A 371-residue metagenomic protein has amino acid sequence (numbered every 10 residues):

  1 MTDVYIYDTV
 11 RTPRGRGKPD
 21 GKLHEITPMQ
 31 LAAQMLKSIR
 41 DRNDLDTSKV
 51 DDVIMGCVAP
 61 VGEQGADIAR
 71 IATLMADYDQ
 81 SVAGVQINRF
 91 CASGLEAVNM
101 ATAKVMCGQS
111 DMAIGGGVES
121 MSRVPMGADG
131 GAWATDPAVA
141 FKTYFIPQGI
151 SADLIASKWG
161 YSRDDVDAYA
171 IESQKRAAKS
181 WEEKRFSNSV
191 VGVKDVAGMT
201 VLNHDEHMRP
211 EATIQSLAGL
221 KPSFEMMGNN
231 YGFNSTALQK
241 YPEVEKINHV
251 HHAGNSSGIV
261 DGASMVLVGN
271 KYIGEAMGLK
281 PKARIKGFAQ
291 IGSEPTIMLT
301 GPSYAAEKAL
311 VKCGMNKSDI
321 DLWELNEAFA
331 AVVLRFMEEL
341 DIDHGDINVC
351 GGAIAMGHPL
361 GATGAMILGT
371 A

Functional and structural regions predicted by a protein language model:
M1-Q34, S93, A97-D129, D136-Q148 (+4 more regions): Conserved beta-strand-centric core segments of catalytic alpha/beta enzyme folds
V10-P13, H24-Q34, R42-D44, A168-A276 (+2 more regions): N-terminal extracellular/periplasmic Venus flytrap/periplasmic-binding protein-like
K22-A113, V118-A134, V190-N203, T296 (+1 more regions): Conserved beta-ketoacyl condensing-enzyme motif
P28-D44, I68-A72, A97, G149-I155 (+5 more regions): Short, well-ordered amphipathic alpha-helical segments that serve as non-catalytic structural scaffolds within diverse
C57-S110, T143-I150, A218-G258, E339-A371: Conserved catalytic cysteine-centered active-site region of acyl-thioester-dependent Claisen-condensing enzymes
I87-V118, A156-F186, M265-Y272, E338 (+1 more regions): Active-site-proximal alpha-helical scaffold in enzymes
G269-D319, M337: Glycine- and Gly-Pro-enriched alpha-helical subdomains that act as flexible, kink-prone "lid/hinge" or packing modules
